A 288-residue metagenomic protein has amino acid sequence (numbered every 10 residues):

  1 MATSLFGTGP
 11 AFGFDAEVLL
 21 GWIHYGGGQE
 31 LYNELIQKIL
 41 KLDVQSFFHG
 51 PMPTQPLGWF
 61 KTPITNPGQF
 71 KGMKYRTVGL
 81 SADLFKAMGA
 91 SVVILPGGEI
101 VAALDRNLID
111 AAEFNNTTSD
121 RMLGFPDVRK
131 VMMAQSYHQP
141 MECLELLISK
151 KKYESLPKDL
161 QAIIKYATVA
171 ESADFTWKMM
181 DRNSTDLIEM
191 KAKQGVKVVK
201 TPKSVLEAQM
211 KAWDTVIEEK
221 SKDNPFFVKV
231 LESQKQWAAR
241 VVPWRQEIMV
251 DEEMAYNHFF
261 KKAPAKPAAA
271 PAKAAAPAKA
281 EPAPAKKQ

Functional and structural regions predicted by a protein language model:
M1-L19, Q37-A274, K279, K286-Q288: N-terminal secretory/targeting leader peptides
I23-D43: Hinge/lid segment of periplasmic solute-binding proteins
